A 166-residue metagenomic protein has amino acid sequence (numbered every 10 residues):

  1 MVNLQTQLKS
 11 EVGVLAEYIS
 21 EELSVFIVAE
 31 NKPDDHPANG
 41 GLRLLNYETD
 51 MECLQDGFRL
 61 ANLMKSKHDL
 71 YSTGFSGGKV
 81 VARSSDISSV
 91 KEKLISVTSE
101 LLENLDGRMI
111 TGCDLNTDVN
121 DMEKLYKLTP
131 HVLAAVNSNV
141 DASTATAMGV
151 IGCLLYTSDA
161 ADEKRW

Functional and structural regions predicted by a protein language model:
M1-V140: N-terminal ligand-binding/catalytic initiation module
E52, D56, G149, T157: Charged catalytic carboxylate motif
A61, C153-L155: Short, well-ordered amphipathic alpha-helices
N137-C153: A glycine-rich, Thr/Ser-enriched phosphate-binding loop motif common to dinucleotide/cofactor-binding enzymes
Y156-W166: Single conserved hydrophobic/aromatic residue that forms the stacking wall/gate of nucleotide- or nucleobase-binding
